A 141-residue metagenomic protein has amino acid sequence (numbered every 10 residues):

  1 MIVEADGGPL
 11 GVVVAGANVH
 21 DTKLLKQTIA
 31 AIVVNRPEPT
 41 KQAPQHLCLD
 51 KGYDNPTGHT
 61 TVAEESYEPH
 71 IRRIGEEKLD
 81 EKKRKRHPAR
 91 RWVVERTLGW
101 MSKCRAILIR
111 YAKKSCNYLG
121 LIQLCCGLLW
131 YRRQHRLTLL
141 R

Functional and structural regions predicted by a protein language model:
E4: Short, acidic, Ser/Thr-enriched surface-loop or helix-capping motifs
V13-E38: Active-site beta-loop-alpha junctions of metal-dependent nucleic acid enzymes, especially the RNase H-like/DDE
L25, D50, L124: Residue-level signal for inorganic ion chemistry
V34-P37, A106, L129, R133: Generic structural signal for secondary-structure transition and capping sites
P37-S115: Helix-centered, glycine/charged polyanion-binding patches within enzymatic domains that contact phosphate-containing
Y118-R141: C-terminal domain-tail junction helix/linker
